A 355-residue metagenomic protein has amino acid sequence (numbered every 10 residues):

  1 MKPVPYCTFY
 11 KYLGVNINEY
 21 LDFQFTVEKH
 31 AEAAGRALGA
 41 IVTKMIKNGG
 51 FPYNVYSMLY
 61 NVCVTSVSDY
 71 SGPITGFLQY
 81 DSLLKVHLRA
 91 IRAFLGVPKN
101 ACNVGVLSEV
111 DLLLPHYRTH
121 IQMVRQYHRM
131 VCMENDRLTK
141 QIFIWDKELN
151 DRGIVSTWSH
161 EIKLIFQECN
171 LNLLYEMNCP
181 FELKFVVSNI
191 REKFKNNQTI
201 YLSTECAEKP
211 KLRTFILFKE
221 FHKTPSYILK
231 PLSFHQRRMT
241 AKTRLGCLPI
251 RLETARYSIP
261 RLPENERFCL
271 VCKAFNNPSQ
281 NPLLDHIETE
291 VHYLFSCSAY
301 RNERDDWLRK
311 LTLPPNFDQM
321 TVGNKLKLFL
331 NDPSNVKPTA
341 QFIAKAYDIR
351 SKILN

Functional and structural regions predicted by a protein language model:
M1-T8: Short, conserved micro-motifs composed of acidic
P5, T26-K29, P52, Y56 (+6 more regions): Short amphipathic alpha-helical molecular recognition features
F9-D146: Non-catalytic, peripheral interaction segments enriched in hydrophobic/basic residues
Q24-A31, N54, N61, F77-L84 (+6 more regions): Generic detection of long, well-ordered alpha-helical segments
G39, L88, L95, D111 (+5 more regions): Short amphipathic alpha-helices and their capping/turn residues within compact interaction modules
K44, S203-K211, F215-N355: Family-specific functional microsites
Y60-C63, H87, K99-T254, R261: Extended C-terminal regions of large enzymes
L83-V97, D151, N265-N276, G323: Short, mixed-charge aromatic SLiMs
